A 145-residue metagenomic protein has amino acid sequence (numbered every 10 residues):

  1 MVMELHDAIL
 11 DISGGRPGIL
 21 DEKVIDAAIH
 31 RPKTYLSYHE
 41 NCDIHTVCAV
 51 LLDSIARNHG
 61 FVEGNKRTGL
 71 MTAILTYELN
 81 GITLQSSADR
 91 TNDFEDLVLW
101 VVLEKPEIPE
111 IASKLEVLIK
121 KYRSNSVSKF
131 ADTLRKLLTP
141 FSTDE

Functional and structural regions predicted by a protein language model:
M1-E145: FIC/Doc superfamily catalytic core
